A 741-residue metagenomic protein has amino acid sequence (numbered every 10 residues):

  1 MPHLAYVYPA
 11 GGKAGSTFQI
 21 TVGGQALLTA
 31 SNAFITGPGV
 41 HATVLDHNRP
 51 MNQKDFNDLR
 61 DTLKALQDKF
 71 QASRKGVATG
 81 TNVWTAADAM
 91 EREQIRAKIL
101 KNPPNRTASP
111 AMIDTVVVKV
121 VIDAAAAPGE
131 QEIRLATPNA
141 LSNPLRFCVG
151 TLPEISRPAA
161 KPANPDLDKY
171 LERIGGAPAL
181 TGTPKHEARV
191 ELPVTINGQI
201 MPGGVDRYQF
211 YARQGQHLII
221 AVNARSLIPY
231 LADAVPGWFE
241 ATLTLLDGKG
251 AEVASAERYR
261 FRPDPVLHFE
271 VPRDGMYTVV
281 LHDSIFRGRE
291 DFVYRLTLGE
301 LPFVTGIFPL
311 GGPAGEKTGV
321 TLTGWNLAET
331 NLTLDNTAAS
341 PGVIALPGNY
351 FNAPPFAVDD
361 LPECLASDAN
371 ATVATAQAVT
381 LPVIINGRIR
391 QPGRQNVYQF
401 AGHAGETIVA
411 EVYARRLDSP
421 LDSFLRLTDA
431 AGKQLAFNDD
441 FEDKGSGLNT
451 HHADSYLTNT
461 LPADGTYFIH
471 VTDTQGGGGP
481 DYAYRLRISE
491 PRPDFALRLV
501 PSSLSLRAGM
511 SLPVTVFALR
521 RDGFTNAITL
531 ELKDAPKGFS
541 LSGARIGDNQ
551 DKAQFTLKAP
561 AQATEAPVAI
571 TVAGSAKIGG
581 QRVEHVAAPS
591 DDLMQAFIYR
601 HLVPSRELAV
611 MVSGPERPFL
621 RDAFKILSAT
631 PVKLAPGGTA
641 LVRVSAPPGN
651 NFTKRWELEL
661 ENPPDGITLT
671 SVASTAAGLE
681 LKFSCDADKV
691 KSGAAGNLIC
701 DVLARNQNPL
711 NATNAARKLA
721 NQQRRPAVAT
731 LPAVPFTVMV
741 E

Functional and structural regions predicted by a protein language model:
M1-E191, T195-I200, H282-G288, F292-V293 (+9 more regions): Ser/Thr/Pro-rich low-complexity tracts
M1-Q67, R74, A78, V149 (+10 more regions): Acidic, Ser/Thr/Pro-rich low-complexity intrinsically disordered segments
S109-V118, R262-P265, N449-S455, N549-F555 (+1 more regions): Aromatic sugar-binding surface patches on proteins that engage polysaccharides or sugar-phosphate polymers
V118-A126, T333-N336, V516-L519, S542-R545 (+4 more regions): Extracellular/luminal low-complexity segments enriched in Ser/Thr/Pro
R507-A508, A623, L634: C-terminal luminal/periplasmic domains and tails of membrane-associated envelope-modifying transferases
S511-L512, T639-L641, R705, T737-M739: Contiguous, function-dense segments enriched for cysteine-driven chemistry and partner/ligand-binding capacity
R521, R545-D548, L602-V603, P631-L634 (+2 more regions): C-terminal segments of large proteins
L627, P631, S684-C685: Extended low-complexity, proline-rich intrinsically disordered regions
